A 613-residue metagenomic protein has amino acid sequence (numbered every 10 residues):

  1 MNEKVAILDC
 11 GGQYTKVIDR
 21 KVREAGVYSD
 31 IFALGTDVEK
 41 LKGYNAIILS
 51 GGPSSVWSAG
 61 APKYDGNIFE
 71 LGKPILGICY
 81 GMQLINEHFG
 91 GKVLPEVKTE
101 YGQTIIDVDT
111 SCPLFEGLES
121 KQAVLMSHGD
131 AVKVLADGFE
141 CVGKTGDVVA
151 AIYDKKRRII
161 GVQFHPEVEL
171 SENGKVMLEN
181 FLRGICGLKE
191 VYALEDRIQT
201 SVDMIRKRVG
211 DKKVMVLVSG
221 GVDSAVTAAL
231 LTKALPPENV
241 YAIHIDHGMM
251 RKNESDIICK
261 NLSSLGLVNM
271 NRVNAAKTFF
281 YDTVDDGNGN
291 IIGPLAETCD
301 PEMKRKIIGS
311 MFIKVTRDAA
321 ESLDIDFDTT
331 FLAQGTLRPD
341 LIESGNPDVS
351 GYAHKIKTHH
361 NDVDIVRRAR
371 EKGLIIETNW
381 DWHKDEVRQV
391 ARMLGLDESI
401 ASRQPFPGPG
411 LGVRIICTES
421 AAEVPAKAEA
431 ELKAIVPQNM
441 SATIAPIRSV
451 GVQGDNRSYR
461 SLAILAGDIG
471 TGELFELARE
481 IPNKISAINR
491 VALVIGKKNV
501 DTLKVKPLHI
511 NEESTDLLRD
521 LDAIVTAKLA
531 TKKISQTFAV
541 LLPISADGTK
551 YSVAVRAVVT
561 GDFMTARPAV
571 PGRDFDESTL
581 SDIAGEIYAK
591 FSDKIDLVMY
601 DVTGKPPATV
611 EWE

Functional and structural regions predicted by a protein language model:
M1-N45, L49, S54-I78, H88-L217 (+9 more regions): Amide-donor transfer/coupling interface in amidating biosynthetic enzymes
E39, I85, Q103, E169 (+3 more regions): Generic structural signal for helix capping and beta-alpha/helix-loop junctions
V56-S58, N86, L341-I342, A608: Glycine/Thr-rich phosphate-binding loops of Rossmann-like dinucleotide-binding domains
N67, L84-I85, V390: Hydrophobic/aromatic ligand-binding patch that stacks against planar heteroaromatic rings of cofactors or nucleotides
L76, I85, D223: Hydrophobic/small residue at the entry helix of a nucleotide-binding pocket
Y80-G81, T336: A short beta-strand-to-loop transition that corresponds to the Sensor-1 phosphate-sensing loop of AAA+ P-loop ATPases
L84, H88, V226-T227: Hydrolases whose catalytic domains are alpha/beta-hydrolase-1, hotdog thioesterase, or metallo-beta-lactamase-like
I185-E613: ATP/NTP-dependent adenylation/nucleotidyl-transfer catalytic domains that generate, transfer, or process NMP-activated
